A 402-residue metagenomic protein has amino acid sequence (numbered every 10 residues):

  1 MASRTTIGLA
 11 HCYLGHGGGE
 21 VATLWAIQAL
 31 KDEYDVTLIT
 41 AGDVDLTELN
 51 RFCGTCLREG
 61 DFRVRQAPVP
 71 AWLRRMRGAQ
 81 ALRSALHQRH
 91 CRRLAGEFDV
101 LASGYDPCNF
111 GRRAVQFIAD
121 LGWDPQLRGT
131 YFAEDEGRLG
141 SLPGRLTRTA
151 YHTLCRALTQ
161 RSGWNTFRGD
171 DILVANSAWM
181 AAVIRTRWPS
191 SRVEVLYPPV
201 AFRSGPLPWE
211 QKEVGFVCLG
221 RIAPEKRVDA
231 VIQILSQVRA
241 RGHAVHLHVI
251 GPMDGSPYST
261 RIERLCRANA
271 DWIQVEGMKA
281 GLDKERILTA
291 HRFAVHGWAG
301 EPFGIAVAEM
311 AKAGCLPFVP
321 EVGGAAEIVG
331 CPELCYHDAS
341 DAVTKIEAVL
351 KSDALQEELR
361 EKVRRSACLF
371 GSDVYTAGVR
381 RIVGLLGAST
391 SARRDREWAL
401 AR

Functional and structural regions predicted by a protein language model:
V21-W25, A223-Q237, P257-T260: A conserved mid-protein helix/loop that constitutes part of the nucleotide-sugar donor-binding site
G137-L173, A181-A182, T186: Membrane-proximal helix-turn-helix segments that form the acceptor-binding/catalytic region of lipid-linked
V174, P206-K226, I232-L235, H248: Conserved donor-binding/catalytic core segment of Leloir-type glycosyltransferases
G251, S259-K279: Nucleotide-activated donor-binding/catalytic signature segment of Leloir-type glycosyltransferases, i.e., the conserved
A299: Aromatic "clamp/platform" in nucleotide-sugar-dependent glycosyltransferases that forms part of the donor/acceptor
C315-V319: Short hydrophobic beta-strand element within catalytic cores of glycosyltransferases and related nucleotide-activated
A326-E347: Change "using UDP/GDP/dTDP sugars" to "using nucleotide sugars
D353-L400: A charged, aromatic-enriched C-terminal amphipathic alpha-helix characteristic of glycosyltransferases across folds
